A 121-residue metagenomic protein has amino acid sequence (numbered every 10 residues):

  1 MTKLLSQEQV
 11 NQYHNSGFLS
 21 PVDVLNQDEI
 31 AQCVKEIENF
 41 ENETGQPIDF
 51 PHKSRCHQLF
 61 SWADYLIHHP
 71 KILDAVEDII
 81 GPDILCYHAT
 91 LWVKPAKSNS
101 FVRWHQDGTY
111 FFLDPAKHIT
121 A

Functional and structural regions predicted by a protein language model:
M1-L113: Non-heme Fe(II)-dependent double-stranded beta-helix
K117-A121: Short, intrinsically disordered, charge-balanced linker/junction segments flanking boundaries in proteins
